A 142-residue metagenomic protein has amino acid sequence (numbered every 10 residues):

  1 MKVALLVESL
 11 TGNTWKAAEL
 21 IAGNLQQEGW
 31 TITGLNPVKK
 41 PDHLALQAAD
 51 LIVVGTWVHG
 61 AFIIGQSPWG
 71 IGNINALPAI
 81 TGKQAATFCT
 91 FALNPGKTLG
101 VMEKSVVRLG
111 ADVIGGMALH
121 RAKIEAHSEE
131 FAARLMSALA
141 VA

Functional and structural regions predicted by a protein language model:
M1-A4: Extreme N-terminal starter segment of soluble prokaryotic enzymes
L6, V38-P41: Short, exposed beta-strand "edge-strand" segments with a Pro/Gly-rich flavor and a Y/T-containing core
L6-E8, F88: Short hydrophobic segments within beta-strands
N13-K16, N24-V38, Q47-A142: FMN-binding flavodoxin-like domain, especially the glycine-rich phosphate-binding loop
H43-A45: Short conserved loop adjoining the S-adenosyl-L-methionine
